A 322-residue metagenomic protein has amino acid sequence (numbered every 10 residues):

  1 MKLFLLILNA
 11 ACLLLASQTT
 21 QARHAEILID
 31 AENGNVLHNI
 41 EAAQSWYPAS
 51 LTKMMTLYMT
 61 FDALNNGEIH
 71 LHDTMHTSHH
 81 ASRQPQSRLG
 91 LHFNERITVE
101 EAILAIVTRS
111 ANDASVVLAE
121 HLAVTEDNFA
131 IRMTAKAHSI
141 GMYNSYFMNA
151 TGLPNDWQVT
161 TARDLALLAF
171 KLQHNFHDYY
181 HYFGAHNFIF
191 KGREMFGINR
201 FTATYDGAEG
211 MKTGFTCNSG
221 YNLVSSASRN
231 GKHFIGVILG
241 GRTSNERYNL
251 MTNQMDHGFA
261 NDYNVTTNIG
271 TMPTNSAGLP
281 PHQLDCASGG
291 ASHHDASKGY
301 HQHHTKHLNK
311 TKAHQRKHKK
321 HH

Functional and structural regions predicted by a protein language model:
M1-L5: Positively charged n-region of N-terminal signal peptides that target proteins for export
L6-L15: Bacterial N-terminal signal peptides
Q18-T160, F170-Q173: Active-site-adjacent loops and short helices of periplasmic peptidoglycan-processing enzymes
M142-Y146, P154-V159, R163-H322: Domain-terminus/edge residues, biased toward the C-terminal soluble/receptor-binding domains of extracytoplasmic
